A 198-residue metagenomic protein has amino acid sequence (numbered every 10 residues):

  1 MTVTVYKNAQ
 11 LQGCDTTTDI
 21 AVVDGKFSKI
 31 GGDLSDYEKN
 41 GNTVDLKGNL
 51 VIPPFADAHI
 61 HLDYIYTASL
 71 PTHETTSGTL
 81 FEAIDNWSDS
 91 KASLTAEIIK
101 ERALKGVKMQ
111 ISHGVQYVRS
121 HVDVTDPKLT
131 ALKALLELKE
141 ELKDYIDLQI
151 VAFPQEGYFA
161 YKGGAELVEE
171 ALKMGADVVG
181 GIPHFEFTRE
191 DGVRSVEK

Functional and structural regions predicted by a protein language model:
M1-T2, N40-G41, K47, H113-Q116 (+2 more regions): Short coil/turn connectors at secondary-structure junctions
M1-V5, Q10-I52: Histidine-rich, glycine-flanked metal-binding segment
N49-P71: Di-metal (Zn2+ and/or Mg2+/Mn2+) metal-binding site signature of metallo-dependent hydrolases with the MBL/beta-CASP
P54-A58, V118-S120, I146-F153, V179-G181: Hydrophobic faces of well-ordered beta-strands that scaffold small-molecule active sites in alpha/beta enzyme cores
Y66-I99, G175, K198: Active-site gating loops and adjacent loop-to-helix segments of metal-dependent hydrolytic enzymes
I84-L129: Hydrophobic alpha-helical hairpins/lids featuring a short glycine-rich hinge
N86-E101, V151-G163, P183-E190: Active-site mouth loops of central-metabolism enzymes
T130-D144, Y161-K198: Histidine/acidic residue-rich metal-binding segments in metalloenzymes
